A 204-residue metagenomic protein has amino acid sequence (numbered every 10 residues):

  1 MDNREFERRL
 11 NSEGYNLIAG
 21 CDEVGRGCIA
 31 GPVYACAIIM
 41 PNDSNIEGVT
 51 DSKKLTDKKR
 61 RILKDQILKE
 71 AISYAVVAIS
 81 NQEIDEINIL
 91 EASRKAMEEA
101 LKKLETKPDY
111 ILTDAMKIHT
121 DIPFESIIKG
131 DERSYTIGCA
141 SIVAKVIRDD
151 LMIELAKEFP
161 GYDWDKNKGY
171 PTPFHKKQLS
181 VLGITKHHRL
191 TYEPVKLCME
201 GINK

Functional and structural regions predicted by a protein language model:
M1-K204: RNase H-like, Mg2+-dependent phosphodiesterase core, and more generally RNA phosphate-backbone-engaging helix-loop
